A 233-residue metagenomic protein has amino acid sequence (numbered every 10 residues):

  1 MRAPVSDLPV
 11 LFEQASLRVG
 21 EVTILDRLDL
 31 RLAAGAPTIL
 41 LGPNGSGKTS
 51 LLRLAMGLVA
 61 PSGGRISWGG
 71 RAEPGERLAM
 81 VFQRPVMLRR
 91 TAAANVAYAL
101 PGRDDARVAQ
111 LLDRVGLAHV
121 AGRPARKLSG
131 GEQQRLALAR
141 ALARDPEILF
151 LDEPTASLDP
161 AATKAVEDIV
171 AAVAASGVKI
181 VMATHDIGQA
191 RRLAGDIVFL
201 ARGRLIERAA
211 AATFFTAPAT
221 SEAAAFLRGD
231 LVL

Functional and structural regions predicted by a protein language model:
M56: Helix-to-loop junction immediately C-terminal to a conserved catalytic motif
D105-V120: Conserved ABC ATPase "signature" region
P124-L128, E132: Conserved ABC ATPase signature
L149-D152: Catalytic Walker B motif of ABC-type/P-loop ATPase nucleotide-binding domains
P160-A162: Helix N-cap at the start of a conserved alpha-helix in ABC-type nucleotide-binding domains
T184-H185: H-loop/switch region of ABC-family ATPase nucleotide-binding domains
